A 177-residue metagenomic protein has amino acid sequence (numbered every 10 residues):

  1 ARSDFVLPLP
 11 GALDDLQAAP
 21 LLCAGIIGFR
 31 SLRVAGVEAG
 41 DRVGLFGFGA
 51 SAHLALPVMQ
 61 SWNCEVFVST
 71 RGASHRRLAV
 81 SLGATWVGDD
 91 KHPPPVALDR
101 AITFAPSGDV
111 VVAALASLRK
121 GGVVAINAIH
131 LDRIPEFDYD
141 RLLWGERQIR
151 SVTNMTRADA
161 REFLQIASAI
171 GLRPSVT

Functional and structural regions predicted by a protein language model:
A1-V6: Glycine-rich phosphate/adenylate-binding loop and adjacent beta-alpha elements of nucleotide- or dinucleotide-binding
L7, G44, F67, V123-A125 (+2 more regions): Structural detector of well-ordered beta-strand residues that form the stable sheet scaffold of enzyme domains
G11-D90: Mid-domain Rossmann-like dinucleotide-binding core that forms the NAD(H)/NADP(H) cofactor-binding site
A39-R42, L98, E146: Phosphate-coordination loops involved in phosphoryl transfer and adenosine-cofactor binding
S61, P95, A125, G171-V176: C-terminal capping/lid region of NAD(P)-dependent oxidoreductase domains
S69-G72, F104, A128, T153: N-terminal Rossmann-fold cofactor-binding loop
P93-A101: A short acidic, Gly/Pro-enriched loop at the edge of an enzyme's catalytic core that lines a small-molecule cofactor
G108-R173: Glycine-rich phosphate-binding loop and adjacent beta-alpha segment of Rossmann(oid) nucleotide-cofactor-binding
